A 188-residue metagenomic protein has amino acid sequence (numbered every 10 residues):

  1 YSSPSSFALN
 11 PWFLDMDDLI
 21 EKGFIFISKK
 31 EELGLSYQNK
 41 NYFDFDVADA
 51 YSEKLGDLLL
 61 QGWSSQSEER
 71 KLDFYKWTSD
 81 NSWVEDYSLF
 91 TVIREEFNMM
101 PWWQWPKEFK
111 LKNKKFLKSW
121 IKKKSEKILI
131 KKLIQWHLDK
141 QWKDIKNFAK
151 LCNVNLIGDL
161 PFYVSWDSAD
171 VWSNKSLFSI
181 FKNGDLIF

Functional and structural regions predicted by a protein language model:
Y1-K175, I180: Acidic/aromatic-lined carbohydrate-recognition and catalytic surfaces of CAZymes acting on diverse glycans
F178-F188: Active-site-adjacent "gating/activation" loops or surface patches in catalytic cores
